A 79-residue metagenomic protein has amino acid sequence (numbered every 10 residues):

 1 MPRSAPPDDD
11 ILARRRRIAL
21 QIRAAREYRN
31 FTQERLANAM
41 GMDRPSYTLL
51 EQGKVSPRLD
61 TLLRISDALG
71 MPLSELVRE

Functional and structural regions predicted by a protein language model:
M1-A24, Y28, E34: N-terminal flexible/basic segments that precede or flank functional cores
R16, V55-S56: Short alpha-helix boundary/capping motifs
I22, Q33, R44, L59-L62: Helix-turn-helix DNA-binding elements, focusing on the entry/boundary residues of the two helices that contact DNA
E27, N38, D67: Alpha-helical residues within the helix-turn-helix
N30-L49: Short alpha-helical DNA-recognition segment
P45-T48, V55, S74: Key DNA-contact positions within bacterial/archaeal DNA-binding proteins
Q52, R78: Short, conserved catalytic or interaction motifs in soluble domains
D60-E75: DNA major-groove recognition helix of helix-turn-helix/homeodomain DNA-binding modules
